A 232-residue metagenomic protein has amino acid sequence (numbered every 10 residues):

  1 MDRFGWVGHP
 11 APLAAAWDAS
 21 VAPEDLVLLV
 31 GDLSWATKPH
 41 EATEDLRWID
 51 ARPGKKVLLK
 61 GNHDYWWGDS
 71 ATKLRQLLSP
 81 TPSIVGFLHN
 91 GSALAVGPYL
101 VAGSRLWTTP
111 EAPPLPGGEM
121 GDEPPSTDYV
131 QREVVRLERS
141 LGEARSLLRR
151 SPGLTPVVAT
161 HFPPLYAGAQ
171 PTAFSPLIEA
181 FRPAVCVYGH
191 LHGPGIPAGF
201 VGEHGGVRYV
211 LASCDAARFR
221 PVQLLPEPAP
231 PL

Functional and structural regions predicted by a protein language model:
M1-V57, Y65-G68, T127-G142, G153 (+1 more regions): N-terminal active-site segment of His-dependent metallophosphoesterases
V7-A15, A95, P125-D128, G142 (+2 more regions): Binuclear metal-dependent phosphoesterase catalytic core
G8-P10, P164-F181: Short, motif-level signal for alpha-helix interfacial/capping segments enriched in acidic residues and aromatics/proline
V27-D32, K56-N62, G86-N90, V157-T160 (+2 more regions): Active-site neighborhood of phospho(di)ester-bond hydrolases with catalytic His/Asp-centered motifs
G31-D50, Y65-P82, A112, A167-A173 (+2 more regions): Metal-dependent catalytic neighborhoods of phosphoester/phosphodiester hydrolases
R47-P53, V96, R150-S151, S175-R182 (+1 more regions): Short, conserved loop/helix-junction motifs that constitute active-site signature segments in enzyme catalytic cores
D50, L74-N90, F174-H192: Structural recognition of alpha->loop->beta junctions
D64, G68-A169, P228: Conserved catalytic scaffold of divalent metal-dependent phosphoesterases
